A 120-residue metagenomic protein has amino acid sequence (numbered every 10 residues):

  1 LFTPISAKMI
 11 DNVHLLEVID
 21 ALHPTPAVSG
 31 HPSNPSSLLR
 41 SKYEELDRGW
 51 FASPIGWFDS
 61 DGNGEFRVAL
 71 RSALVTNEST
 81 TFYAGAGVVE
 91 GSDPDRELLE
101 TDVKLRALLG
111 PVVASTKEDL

Functional and structural regions predicted by a protein language model:
L1, N63-T76: Structural signature of FAD isoalloxazine-binding scaffolds in flavoprotein oxidoreductases
L1, T76-L120: Cytosolic ligand/metal-binding cores
L1-S41, V113-T116: Contiguous alpha-helical scaffold segments within structured protein domains that host functional hotspots
H14-E17, H31-P35, W50, E65-V68 (+2 more regions): Generic recognition of stable, solvent-exposed alpha-helical segments in well-folded globular domains
T25-V28, W57-F58, V89-G91: Flexible loop/turn segments at secondary-structure boundaries
H31, P54, R71, A84-G87: Fold-independent oxyanion-binding glycine-rich loops and adjacent beta-strand/coil segments at enzyme active sites
S37-E65, A69: Hydrophobic alpha-helical bundle architecture
G56, R67, L74, T81-Y83: Structured core elements
